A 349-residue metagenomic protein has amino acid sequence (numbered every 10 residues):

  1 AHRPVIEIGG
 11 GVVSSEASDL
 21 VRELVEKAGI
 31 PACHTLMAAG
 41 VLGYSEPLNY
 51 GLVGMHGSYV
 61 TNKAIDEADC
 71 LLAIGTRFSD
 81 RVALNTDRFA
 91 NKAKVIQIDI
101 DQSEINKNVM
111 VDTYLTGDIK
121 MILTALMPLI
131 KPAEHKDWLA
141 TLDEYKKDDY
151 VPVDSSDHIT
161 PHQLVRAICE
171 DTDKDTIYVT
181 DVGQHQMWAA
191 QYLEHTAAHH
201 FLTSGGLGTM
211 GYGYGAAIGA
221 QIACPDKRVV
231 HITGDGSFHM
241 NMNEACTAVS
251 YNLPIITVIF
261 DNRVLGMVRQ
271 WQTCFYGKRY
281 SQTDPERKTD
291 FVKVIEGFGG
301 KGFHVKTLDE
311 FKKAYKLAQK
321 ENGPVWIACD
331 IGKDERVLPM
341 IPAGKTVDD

Functional and structural regions predicted by a protein language model:
A1-P4, L24, I65-A68, A167-T176 (+2 more regions): Glycine-rich phosphate/diphosphate-binding loops that line cofactor/substrate pockets in enzymes
R3-S15, V25: Glycine-rich phosphate/diphosphate-binding loops and the adjacent beta-loop-alpha structural elements that coordinate
E7, I30-M37, I96-D99, I255-F260: Short internal beta-strands
G10-V13, A38-A39, T76-S79, G183-H185 (+4 more regions): Short glycine-rich anion-binding loops that position phosphate/pyrophosphate groups of nucleotides and phosphorylated
E23-G29, A83-Q102, A198-H199, P339-D349: A short, gly/pro- and small-residue-rich
A38-T141: Glycine-rich, acidic loop regions that bind phosphate or pyrophosphate groups
N106-N108, Y114-T116, K120-L123, W188-D349: Thiamine diphosphate
D143-A220, C274: Active-site diphosphate/adenylate-binding microenvironment
